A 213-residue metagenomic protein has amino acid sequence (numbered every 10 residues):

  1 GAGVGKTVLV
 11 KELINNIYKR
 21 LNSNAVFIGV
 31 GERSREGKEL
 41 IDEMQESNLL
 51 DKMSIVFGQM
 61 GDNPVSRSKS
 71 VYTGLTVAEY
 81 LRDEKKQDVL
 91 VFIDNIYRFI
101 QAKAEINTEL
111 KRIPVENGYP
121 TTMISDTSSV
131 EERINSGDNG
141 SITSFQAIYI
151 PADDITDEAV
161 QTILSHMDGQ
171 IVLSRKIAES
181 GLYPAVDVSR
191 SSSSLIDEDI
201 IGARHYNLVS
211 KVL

Functional and structural regions predicted by a protein language model:
G1-L213: P-loop NTPase catalytic core
